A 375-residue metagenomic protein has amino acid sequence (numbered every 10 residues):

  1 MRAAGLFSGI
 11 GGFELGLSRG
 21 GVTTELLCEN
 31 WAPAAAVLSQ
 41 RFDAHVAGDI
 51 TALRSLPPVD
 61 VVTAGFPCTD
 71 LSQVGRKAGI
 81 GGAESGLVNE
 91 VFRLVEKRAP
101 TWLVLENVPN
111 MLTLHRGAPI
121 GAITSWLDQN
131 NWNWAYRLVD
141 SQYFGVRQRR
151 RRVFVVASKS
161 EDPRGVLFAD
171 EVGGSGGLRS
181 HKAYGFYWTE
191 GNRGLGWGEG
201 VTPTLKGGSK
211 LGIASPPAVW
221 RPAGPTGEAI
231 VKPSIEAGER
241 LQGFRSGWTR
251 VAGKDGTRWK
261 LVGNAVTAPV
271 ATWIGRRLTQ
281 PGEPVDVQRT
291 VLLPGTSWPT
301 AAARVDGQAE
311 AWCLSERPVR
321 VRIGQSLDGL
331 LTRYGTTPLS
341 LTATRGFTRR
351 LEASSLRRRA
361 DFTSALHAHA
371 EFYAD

Functional and structural regions predicted by a protein language model:
M1-A3: Extreme N-terminal starter segment of soluble prokaryotic enzymes
G5-G11: Class I SAM-dependent methyltransferase "Motif I" SAM/SAH-binding loop
L6, E25-E29, V46, L205: Short, hydrophobic beta-strand segments that form beta-sheet elements in well-ordered domains
G12, G16-T23, R41: A short, Lys/Arg-enriched amphipathic alpha-helix followed by its capping loop at the start of a domain
C28-W31, E106-N107: Conserved acidic E/D residue at the C-terminus of a beta-strand in Rossmann-like folds
A32-A36: Short alpha-helix immediately C-terminal to the canonical SAM-binding loop
F42, A52-V61, T69-K232, A237-E239 (+1 more regions): Class I S-adenosyl-L-methionine
K182-D375: C-terminal target-recognition/interaction regions appended to catalytic cores
